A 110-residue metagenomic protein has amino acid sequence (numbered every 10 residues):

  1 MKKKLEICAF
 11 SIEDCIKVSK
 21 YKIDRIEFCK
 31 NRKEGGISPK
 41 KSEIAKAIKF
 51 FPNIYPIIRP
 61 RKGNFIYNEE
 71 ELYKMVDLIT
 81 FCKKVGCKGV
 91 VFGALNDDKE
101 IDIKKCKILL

Functional and structural regions predicted by a protein language model:
M1, S19-K20: Flexible, charged surface loops at secondary-structure boundaries
M1-S11, I58-V76, L95, K99: Active-site mouth loops of central-metabolism enzymes
K2-E6, R25-E27, N53-I57, K88-V91: Structural preference for beta-strand elements that scaffold enzyme active sites
I12-I16, R32-N53, E69-Y73, A94-L110: Active-site-adjacent beta->alpha loops and helix N-cap segments on the catalytic face of soluble alpha/beta enzymes
A45-K46, P56, V76, G86-C87: Generic alpha-helical hydrophobic packing signal
I79: Charged, glycine-enriched surface loops/patches that mediate electrostatic binding to polyanionic ligands
C82: Residue-level signal for inorganic ion chemistry
